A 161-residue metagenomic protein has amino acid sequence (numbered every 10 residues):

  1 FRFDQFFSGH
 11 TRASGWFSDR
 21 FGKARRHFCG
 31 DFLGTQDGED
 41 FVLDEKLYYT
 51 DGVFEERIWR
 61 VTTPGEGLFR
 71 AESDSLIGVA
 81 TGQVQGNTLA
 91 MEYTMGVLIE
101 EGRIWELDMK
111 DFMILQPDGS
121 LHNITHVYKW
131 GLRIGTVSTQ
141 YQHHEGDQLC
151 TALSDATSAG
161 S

Functional and structural regions predicted by a protein language model:
F1-H10: N-terminal helix-cap/turn-to-beta initiation motif at the start of protein domains
H10-R12, L33, F112, Q140: Residues located in well-ordered beta-strands
S14, F21-G102: Central antiparallel beta-sheet cores of small beta-barrel/beta-sandwich binding domains
G15-S18, S138-T139: A generic structured-segment signal
A24-G30, I104-K110, R133-G135: Amphipathic hydrophobic-ligand
L89-R103, D108-F112, S120-T125: Surface-exposed interaction patches
K110-S161: Glycine-rich, aromatic-bearing surface loops/beta-hairpins
